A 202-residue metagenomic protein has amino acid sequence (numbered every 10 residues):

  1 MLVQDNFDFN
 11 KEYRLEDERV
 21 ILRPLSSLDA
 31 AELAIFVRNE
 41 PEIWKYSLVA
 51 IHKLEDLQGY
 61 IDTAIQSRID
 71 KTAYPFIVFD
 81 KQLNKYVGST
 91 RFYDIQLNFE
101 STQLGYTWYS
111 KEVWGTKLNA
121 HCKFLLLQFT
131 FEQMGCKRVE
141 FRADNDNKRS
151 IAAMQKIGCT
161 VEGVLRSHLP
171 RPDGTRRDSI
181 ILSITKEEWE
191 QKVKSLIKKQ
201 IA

Functional and structural regions predicted by a protein language model:
M1-T116, F129, L169, G174-A202: GNAT-family acyltransferases
G115-F129, A152: Conserved acetyl-CoA-binding loop-helix of GNAT-fold acetyltransferases
E132-R142: Conserved GNAT acetyl-CoA-binding A-motif
F141-I151: Conserved beta-strand-loop-alpha-helix junction that forms the acyl-donor binding cleft
R142, T160-D173: Conserved catalytic-core motifs of GNAT/GCN5-like acyltransferases
